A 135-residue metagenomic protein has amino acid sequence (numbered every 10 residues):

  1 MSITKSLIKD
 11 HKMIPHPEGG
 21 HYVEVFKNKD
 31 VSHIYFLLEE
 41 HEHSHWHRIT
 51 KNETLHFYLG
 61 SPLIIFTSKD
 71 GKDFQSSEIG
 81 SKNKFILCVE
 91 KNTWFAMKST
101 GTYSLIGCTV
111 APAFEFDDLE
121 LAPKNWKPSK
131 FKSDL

Functional and structural regions predicted by a protein language model:
M1-C88, A96, G101-L135: Non-catalytic, conserved peripheral segments adjacent to functional cores
